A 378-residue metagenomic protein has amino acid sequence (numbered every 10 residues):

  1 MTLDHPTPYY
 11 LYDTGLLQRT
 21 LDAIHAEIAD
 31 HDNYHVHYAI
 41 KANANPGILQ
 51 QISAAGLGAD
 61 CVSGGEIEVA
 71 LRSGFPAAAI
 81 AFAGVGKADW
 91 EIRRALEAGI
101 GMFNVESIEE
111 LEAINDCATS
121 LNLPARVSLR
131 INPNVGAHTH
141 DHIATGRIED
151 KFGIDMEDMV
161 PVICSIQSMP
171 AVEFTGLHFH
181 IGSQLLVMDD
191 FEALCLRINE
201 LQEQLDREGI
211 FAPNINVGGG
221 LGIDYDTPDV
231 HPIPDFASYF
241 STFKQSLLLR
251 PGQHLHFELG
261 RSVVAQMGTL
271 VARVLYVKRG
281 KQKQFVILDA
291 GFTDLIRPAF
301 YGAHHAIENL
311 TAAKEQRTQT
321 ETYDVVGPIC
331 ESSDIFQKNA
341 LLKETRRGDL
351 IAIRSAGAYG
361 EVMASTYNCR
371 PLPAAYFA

Functional and structural regions predicted by a protein language model:
M1-A125, S168-E173, E203, R207-I210 (+1 more regions): A charged N-terminal "starter" segment
T2, T242, Q253-A378: Charged (often Lys/Glu-rich) extended helix/loop segments that serve as interaction or gating elements
D13-L16, T20, I24, A44 (+19 more regions): General structural feature for long, well-ordered alpha-helical segments within catalytic domains of soluble enzymes
L17, K41, S63, A95 (+7 more regions): Conserved, mostly hydrophobic/aromatic
D30-D32, T119-N122, S168, E208 (+3 more regions): Short, glycine- and charge-enriched coil/turn segments that flank and shape catalytic ligand pockets
I40-A44, G65-E66, G86, S107-E109 (+7 more regions): Active-site-proximal loop/turn and secondary-structure-junction residues that shape catalytic pockets, frequently
A59-D60, I80, F103, L177 (+3 more regions): Hydrophobic residues within beta-strands of alpha/beta enzymes
N134-Y276, L342, N368: Active-site loop/helix belt of alpha/beta enzymes
